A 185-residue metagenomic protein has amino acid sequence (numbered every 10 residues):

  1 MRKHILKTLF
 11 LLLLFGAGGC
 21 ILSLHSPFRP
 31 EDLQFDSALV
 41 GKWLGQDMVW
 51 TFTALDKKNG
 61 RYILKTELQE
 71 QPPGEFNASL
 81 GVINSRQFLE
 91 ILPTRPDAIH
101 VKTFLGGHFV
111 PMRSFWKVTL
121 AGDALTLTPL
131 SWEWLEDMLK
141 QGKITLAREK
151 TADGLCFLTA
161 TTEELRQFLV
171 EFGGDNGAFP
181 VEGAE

Functional and structural regions predicted by a protein language model:
M1-R2, I21: N-terminal hydrophobic targeting signals that begin at the initiator methionine
K3-L11: Sec-dependent signal peptide recognition, specifically the positively charged N-region followed immediately by
G16-G19: C-terminal motif of bacterial Sec signal peptides marking the signal peptidase cleavage site
I21-A38, Q46-E185: Calycin-type beta-barrel ligand-binding domains and close structural analogs
